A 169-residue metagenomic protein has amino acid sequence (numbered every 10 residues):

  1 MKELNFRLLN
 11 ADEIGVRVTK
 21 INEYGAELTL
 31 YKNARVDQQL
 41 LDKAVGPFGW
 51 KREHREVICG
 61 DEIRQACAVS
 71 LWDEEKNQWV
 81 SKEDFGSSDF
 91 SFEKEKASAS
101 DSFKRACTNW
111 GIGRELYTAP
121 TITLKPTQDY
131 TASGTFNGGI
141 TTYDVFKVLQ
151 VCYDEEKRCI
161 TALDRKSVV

Functional and structural regions predicted by a protein language model:
M1-E27: N-terminal, Lys/Arg- and Ser/Thr-rich interaction peptides
K2-L4, T29, W110, R114-E115: Flexible, active-site-adjacent loop/turn segments at secondary-structure boundaries
T19-L30, F85-E93: Short histidine-centered catalytic/ligand-binding loop motif
V36-T161, R165: Positively charged, aromatic-enriched nucleic acid-contacting surfaces
